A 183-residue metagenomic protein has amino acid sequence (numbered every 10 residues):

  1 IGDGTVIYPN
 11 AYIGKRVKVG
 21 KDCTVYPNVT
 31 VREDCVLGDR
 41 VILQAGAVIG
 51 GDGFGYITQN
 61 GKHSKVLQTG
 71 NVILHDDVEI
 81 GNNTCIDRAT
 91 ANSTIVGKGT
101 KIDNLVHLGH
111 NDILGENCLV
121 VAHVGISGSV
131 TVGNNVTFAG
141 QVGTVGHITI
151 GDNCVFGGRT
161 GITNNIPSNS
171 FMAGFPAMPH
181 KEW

Functional and structural regions predicted by a protein language model:
I1-P179: Structural signal for interior beta-strand "rungs" in well-ordered beta-sheet cores of soluble enzyme domains
W183: Metallo-beta-lactamase
